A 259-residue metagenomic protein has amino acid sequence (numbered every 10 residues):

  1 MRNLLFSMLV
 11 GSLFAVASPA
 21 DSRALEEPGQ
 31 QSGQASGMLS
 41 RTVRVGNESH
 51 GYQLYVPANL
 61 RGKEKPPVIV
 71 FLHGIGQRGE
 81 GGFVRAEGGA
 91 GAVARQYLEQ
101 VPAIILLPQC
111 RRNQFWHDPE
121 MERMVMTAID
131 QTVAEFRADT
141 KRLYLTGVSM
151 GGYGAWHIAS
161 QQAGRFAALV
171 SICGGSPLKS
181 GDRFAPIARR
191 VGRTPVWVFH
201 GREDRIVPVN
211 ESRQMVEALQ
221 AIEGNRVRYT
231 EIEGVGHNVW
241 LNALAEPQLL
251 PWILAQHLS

Functional and structural regions predicted by a protein language model:
S7-A15: Bacterial N-terminal signal peptides
S18-V68, P119, T146-V148, I158 (+7 more regions): A domain-start/cap signature at the N-terminus of enzymes
A58-E64, N113-M150, A163: Gly/Ser-rich "nucleophile elbow"/oxyanion-hole loop immediately N-terminal to the catalytic nucleophile in hydrolases
V68, L72-A128: Active-site machinery of serine-nucleophile hydrolases
L72-G74, C173, H200: The conserved beta1-alpha1 loop
V84-Q96, A128, Y153-W156, S176-R189 (+1 more regions): Alpha-helical scaffolding within the catalytic cores of extracellular/periplasmic polymer-degrading hydrolases
V133-A134, K141-R190: Primarily recognizes the serine-hydrolase "nucleophile elbow" in alpha/beta-hydrolase and SGNH/GDSL folds
V196-F199, R205-S259: C-terminal catalytic histidine-bearing segment of alpha/beta-hydrolase fold enzymes
